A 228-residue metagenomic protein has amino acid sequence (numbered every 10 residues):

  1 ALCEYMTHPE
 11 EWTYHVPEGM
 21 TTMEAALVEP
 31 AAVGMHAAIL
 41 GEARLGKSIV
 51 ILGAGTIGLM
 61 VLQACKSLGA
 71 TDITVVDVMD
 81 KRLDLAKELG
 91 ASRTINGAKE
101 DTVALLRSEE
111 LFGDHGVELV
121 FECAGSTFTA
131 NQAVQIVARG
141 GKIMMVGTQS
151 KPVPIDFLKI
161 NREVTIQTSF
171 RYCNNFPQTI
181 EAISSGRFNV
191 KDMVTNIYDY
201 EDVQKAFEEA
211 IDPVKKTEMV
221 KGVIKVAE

Functional and structural regions predicted by a protein language model:
A1-T13: Glycine-rich phosphate/adenylate-binding loop and adjacent beta-alpha elements of nucleotide- or dinucleotide-binding
Y5, D72, S92-R93, L119 (+1 more regions): Well-ordered beta-strand positions
W12-M23, H115: Glycine/charged-rich beta-loop-alpha catalytic/anionic-binding loops adjacent to active sites
M20-E100: Mid-domain Rossmann-like dinucleotide-binding core that forms the NAD(H)/NADP(H) cofactor-binding site
G41-A43, D84, L89-V164, Q204 (+1 more regions): Glycine-rich cofactor phosphate-binding loops and adjacent beta1-alpha1 units of small-molecule cofactor enzyme domains
I73-T74, M144, Q167: Conserved beta-strand positions in the Rossmann-like core of class I SAM-dependent methyltransferases
D77, G147, F170: Conserved acidic E/D residue at the C-terminus of a beta-strand in Rossmann-like folds
N131-Q135, N174-E228: C-terminal hydrophobic helical "lid"/dimerization subdomain of Rossmann-like NAD(P)H-dependent oxidoreductases
